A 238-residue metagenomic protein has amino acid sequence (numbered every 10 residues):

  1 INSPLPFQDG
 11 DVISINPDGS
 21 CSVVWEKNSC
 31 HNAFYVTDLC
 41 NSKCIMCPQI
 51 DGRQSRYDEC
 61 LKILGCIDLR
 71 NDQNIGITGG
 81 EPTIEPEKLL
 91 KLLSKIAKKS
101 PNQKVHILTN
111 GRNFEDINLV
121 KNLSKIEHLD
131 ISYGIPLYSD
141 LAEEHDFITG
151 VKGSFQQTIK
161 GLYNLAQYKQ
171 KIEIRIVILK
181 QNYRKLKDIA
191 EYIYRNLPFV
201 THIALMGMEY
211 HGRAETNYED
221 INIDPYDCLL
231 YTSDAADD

Functional and structural regions predicted by a protein language model:
N2-A33, D51, N71: N-terminal [4Fe-4S]-dependent radical SAM core
W25-E59: Canonical Radical SAM [4Fe-4S] cluster-binding loop centered on the CxxxCxxC motif and its immediate flanking residues
C47-D58, R70-E85, A97-D116, E127-I159 (+2 more regions): Core AdoMet radical
N122-H128, R195-L197: Acidic (Asp/Glu)-rich catalytic clusters
L162-K185, G207-M208, E219-I223: Conserved strand-turn element in the central/C-terminal portion of the radical SAM core barrel that lines
N182-Y194: Catalytic cores of alpha/beta
T201-P225, D238: Flexible glycine/acidic-rich beta-alpha junction loops that bind and position SAM and/or redox cofactors in anaerobic
Y231-A236: Conserved small/polar residues in nucleotide/adenosyl-binding loops
